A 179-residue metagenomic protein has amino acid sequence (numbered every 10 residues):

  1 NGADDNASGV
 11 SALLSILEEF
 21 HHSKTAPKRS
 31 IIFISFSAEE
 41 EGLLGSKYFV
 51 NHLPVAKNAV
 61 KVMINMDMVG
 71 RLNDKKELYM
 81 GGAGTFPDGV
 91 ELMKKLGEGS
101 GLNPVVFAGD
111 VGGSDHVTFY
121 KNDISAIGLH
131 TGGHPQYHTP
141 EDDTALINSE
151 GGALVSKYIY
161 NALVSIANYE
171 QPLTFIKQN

Functional and structural regions predicted by a protein language model:
N1-A3, D74-E77, T139-D142: Short acidic, glycine/proline-rich loop/turn micro-motifs
N1-G42, I159: Alpha-helical metal-binding/catalytic segments enriched in His/Glu/Asp
N1-N6, Y79-G84, V106, L146-G151: Short, contiguous acidic/charged loop-to-helix segments that flank catalytic cores in large enzymes
D5-A12, G45, G89, D115 (+2 more regions): Catalytic-loop motifs flanking and including active-site residues across diverse enzymes
S11, E18, H22, P135-N179: His/Asp/Glu-rich mid-to-C-terminal helical/loop segments that flank catalytic regions of hydrolases
S15-T25, N51-V55, K94-E98, L102 (+2 more regions): Sec-exported extracytoplasmic/periplasmic mature domains
A26-A38, M63-M66, Y169-N179: Acidic/histidine-enriched alpha-helical segments
F36-P135: Metal-dependent peptidase/peptidase-like ectodomains
